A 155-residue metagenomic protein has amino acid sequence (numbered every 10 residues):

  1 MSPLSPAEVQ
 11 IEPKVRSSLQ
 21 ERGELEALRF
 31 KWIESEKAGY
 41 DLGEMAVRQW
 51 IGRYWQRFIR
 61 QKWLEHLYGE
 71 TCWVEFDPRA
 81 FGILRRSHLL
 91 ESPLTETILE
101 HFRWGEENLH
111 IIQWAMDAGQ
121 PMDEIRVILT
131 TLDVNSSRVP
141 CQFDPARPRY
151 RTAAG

Functional and structural regions predicted by a protein language model:
S2-G155: Polar low-complexity intrinsically disordered regions
